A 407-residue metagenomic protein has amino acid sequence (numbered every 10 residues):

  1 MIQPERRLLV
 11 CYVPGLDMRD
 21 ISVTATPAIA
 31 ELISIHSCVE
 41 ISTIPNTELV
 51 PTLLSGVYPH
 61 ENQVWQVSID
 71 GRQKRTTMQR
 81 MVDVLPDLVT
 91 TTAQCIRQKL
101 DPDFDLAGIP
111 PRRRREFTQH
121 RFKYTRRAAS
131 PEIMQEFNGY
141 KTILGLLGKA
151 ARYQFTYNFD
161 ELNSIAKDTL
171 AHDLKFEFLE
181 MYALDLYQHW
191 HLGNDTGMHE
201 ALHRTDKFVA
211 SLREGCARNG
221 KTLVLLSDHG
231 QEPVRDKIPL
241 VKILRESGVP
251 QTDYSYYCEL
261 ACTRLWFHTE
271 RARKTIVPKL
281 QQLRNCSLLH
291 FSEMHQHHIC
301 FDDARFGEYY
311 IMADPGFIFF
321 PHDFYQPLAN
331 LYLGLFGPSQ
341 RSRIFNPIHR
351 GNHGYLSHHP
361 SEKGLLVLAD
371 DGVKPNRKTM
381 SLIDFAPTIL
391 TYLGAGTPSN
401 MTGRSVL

Functional and structural regions predicted by a protein language model:
I2, N163-H172, F176-E177, M181-V224: A long, amphipathic alpha-helix that forms part of the scaffold/cap immediately adjacent to metal-dependent active
I2-E5, D17-M134: Active-site nucleophile/metal-coordination loop of metallo-enzymes that catalyze phosphate/sulfate and related
L9-Y12, A28, R204-V241, L366 (+1 more regions): Metal-dependent active-site segment of extracytoplasmic phospho-/sulfohydrolases and closely related
M18-D20, V50-P51, E61-Q63, L186-H189 (+5 more regions): Short catalytic/ligand-binding loop motif for oxyanion handling, primarily in non-cytosolic enzymes, centered on
P27, E48, N138-G145, D206-K207 (+2 more regions): A structural signal for well-ordered alpha-helical segments within the folded catalytic domains of diverse enzymes
C38-I41, E61-Q66, D253-S255, R273-P278 (+2 more regions): Acidic/polar loop patches that form or flank catalytic/metal-binding clefts of enzymes that bind anionic ligands
G220, G230-H268: Acidic/histidine-rich catalytic neighborhood
Y257-T388: Active-site neighborhoods of enzymes that stabilize oxyanions during catalysis
